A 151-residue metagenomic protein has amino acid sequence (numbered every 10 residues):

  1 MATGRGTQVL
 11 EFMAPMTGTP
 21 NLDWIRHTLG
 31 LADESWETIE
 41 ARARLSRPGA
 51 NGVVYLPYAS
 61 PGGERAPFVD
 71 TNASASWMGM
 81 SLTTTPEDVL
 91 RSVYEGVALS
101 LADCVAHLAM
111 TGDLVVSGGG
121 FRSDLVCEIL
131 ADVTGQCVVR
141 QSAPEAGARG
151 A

Functional and structural regions predicted by a protein language model:
M1-S117, R122-G150: Active-site core segments that coordinate phosphate-bearing ligands/cofactors across diverse enzyme families
